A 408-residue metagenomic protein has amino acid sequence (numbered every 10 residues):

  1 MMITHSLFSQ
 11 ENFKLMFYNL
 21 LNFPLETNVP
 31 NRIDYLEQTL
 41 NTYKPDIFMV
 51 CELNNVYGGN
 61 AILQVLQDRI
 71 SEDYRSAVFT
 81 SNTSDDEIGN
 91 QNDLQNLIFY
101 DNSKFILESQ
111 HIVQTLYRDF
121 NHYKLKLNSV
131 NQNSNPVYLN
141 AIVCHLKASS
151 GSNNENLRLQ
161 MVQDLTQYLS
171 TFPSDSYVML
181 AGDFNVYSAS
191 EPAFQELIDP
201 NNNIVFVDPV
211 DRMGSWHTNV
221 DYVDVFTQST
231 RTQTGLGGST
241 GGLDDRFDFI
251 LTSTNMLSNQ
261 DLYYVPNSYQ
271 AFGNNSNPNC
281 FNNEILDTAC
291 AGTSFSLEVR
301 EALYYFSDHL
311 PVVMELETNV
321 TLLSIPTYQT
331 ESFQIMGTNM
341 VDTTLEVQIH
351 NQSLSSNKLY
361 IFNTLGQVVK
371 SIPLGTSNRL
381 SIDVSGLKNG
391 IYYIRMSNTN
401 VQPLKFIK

Functional and structural regions predicted by a protein language model:
M1-N12, L322-P326, Q367: Bacterial Sec-dependent N-terminal signal peptides
I3-S6, I250, V265, I382: Intrinsic disorder/low-complexity segments
H5, N219, Q228-G235, E331 (+3 more regions): N-terminal compositionally biased, intrinsically disordered segments and leader/signal-like regions
H5-F8, G89, V113, N131 (+6 more regions): Generic marker of residues within folded, mature protein domains
Q10-T321: Divalent cation-coordinating acidic motifs and surrounding scaffolds that mediate Ca2+/Mg2+/Mn2+/Zn2+-dependent binding
T293, L323-T330: Short, solvent-exposed secondary-structure boundary motifs
T327-K408: C-terminal outer-membrane/trafficking sorting elements
